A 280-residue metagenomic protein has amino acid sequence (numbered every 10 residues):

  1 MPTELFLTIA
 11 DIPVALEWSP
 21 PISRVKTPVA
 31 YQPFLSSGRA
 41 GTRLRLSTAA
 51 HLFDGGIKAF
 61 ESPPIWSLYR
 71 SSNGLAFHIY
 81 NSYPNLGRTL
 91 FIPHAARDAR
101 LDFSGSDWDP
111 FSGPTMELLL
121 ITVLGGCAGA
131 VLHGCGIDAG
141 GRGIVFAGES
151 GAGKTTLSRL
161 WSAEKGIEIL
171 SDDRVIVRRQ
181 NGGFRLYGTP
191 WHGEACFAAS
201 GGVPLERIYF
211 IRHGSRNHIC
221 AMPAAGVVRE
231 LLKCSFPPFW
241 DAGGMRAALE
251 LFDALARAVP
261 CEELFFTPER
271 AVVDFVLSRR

Functional and structural regions predicted by a protein language model:
M1-S150, L160-L170, V175-R280: A noncatalytic interaction/capping subdomain that flanks phosphate/NTP-handling catalytic cores
K154: Conserved lysine of the Walker
L157: Hydrophobic positions on the alpha1 helix immediately C-terminal to the Walker A/P-loop
